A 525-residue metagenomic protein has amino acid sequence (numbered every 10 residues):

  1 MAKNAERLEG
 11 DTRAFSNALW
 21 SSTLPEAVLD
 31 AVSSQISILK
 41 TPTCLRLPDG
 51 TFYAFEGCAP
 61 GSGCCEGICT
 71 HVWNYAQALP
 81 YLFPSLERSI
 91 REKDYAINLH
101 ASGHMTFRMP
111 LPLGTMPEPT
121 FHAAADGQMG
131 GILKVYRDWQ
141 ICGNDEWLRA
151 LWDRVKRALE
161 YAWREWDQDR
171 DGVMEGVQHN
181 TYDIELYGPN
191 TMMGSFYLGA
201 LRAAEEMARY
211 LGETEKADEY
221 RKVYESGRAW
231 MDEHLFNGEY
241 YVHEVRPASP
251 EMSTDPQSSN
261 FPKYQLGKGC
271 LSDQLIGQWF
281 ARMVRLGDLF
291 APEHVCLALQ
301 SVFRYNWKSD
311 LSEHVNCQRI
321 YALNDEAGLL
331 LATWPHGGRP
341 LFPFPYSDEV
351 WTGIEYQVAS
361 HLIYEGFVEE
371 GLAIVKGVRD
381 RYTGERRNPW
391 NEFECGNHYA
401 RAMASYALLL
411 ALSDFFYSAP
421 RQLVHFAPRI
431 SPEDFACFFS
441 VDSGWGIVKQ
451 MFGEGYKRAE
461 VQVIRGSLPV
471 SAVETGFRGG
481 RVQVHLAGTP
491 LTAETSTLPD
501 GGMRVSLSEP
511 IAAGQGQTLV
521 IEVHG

Functional and structural regions predicted by a protein language model:
M1-W73, L86-R88, I97, D145 (+3 more regions): Acidic/polar, glycine-enriched structural segments that form the non-catalytic walls/loops of the carbohydrate-binding
A5, C65-I68, F121, Y187-G194 (+7 more regions): Hydrophobic alpha-helical scaffolding
A5-L8, T12, Y220-M231, V375-V378: Short amphipathic alpha-helical coiled-coil/interface segments
P25-P60, S85-P119, D167-G188, D232-W351 (+1 more regions): Extended glycan-interaction surfaces of carbohydrate-active proteins
P60-M231: Substrate-binding cleft of carbohydrate-active enzyme catalytic domains
C69-L82, A125-Y136, T191-E205, S272-R285 (+3 more regions): Well-ordered alpha-helical segments within folded domains of soluble proteins
I141-N144, R209-Y210, V284-L286, H361-F367: Alpha-helix C-terminal capping/termination sites
A322-A327, F344, D348-E349, E355-M503 (+2 more regions): Non-catalytic C-terminal accessory modules of carbohydrate-active enzymes
